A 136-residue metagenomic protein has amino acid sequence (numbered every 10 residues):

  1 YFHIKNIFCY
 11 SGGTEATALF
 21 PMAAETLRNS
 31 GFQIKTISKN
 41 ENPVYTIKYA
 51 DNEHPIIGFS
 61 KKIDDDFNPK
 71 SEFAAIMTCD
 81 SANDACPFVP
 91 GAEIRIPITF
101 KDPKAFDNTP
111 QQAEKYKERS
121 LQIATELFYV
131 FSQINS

Functional and structural regions predicted by a protein language model:
Y1-S136: Short polar/charged helix/loop
